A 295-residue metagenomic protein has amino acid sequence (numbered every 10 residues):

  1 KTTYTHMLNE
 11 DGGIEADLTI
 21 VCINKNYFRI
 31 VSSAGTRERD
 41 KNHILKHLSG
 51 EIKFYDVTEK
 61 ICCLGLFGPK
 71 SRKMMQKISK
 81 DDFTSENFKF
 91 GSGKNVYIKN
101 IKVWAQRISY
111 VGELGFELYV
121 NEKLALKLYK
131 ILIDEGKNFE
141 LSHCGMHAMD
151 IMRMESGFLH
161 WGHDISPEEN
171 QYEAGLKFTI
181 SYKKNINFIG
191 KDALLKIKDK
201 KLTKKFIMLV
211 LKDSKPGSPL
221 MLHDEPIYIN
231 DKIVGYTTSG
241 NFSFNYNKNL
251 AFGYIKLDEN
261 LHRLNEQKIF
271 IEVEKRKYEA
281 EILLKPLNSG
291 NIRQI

Functional and structural regions predicted by a protein language model:
K1-L8, G13-E15, F206: Acidic, proline/glycine-enriched N-terminal capping motif
D17-T19: Short, surface-exposed charged micro-motifs
C22-I295: Conserved, structured C-terminal
